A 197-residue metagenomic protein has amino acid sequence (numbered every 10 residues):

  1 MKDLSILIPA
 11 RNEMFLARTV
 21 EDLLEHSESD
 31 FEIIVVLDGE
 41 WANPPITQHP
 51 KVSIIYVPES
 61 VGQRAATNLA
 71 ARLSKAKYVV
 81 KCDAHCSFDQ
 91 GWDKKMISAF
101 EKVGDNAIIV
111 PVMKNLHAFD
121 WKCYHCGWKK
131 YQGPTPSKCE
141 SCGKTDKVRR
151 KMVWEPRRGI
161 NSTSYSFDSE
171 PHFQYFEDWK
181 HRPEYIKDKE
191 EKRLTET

Functional and structural regions predicted by a protein language model:
M1-D22: N-proximal low-complexity "stem/linker" segments adjacent to membrane-targeting elements
E21-D30, K102: Short, acidic, metal-binding catalytic loop of nucleotide-sugar glycosyltransferases
E28, V35-I46: A conserved acidic beta->alpha catalytic loop
Q48-V61, K144: Conserved donor nucleotide-binding strand/loop of the catalytic core
P58-L73: Glycine-rich, basic loop-to-helix element that forms the pyrophosphate-binding segment of sugar-nucleotide handling
R64, S166, E170-F173, D178-T197: A recurrent flexible, glycine/aromatic-enriched loop bordering the glycosyltransferase active site that acts as
V79: Short aromatic/hydrophobic "clamp" motif used to bind/position activated sugar donors
S87, G91-P171: Conserved donor NDP-sugar-binding/catalytic core segment of glycosyltransferases
